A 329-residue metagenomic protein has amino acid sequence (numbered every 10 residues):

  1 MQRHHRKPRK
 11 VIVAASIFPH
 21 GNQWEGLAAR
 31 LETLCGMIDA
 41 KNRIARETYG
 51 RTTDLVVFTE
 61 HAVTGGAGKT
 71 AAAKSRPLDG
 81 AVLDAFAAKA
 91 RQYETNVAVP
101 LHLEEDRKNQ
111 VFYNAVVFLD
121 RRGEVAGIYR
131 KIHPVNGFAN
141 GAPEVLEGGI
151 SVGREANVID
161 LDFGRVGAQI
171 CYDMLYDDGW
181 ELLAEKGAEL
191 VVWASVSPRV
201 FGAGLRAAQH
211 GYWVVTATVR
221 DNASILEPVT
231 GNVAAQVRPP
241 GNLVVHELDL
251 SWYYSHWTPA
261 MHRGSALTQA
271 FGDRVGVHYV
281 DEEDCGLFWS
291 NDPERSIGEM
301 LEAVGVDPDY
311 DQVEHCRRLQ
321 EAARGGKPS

Functional and structural regions predicted by a protein language model:
Q2-A14, V158-G167: Beta-strand-turn-beta hairpins that frame and shape the catalytic cleft of phosphate-ester-processing enzymes
P19-E32, A139-G148: Acidic/histidine-rich helix-loop elements that form or flank divalent-metal/phosphate-binding sites at the catalytic
E32-R122, S197, Q209: Cys-nucleophile CN-hydrolase/nitrilase-fold catalytic domain and related Cys-dependent amidase chemistry that acts on
D54-L55, V166, L190: Structural motif
G80-V97, M174-G276: CN hydrolase (nitrilase-like) catalytic-core segments centered on the catalytic cysteine and neighboring Lys/Glu
V99-L101, N114-F118, N157-I159, A223-L226 (+1 more regions): Short beta-strand scaffold segments in enzyme catalytic cores
R107-K186, F201-G202, Q209, V233-A234: Active-site catalytic loop in hydrolytic enzyme cores
S251-S329: A short C-terminal boundary segment appended to hydrolase-like catalytic domains
